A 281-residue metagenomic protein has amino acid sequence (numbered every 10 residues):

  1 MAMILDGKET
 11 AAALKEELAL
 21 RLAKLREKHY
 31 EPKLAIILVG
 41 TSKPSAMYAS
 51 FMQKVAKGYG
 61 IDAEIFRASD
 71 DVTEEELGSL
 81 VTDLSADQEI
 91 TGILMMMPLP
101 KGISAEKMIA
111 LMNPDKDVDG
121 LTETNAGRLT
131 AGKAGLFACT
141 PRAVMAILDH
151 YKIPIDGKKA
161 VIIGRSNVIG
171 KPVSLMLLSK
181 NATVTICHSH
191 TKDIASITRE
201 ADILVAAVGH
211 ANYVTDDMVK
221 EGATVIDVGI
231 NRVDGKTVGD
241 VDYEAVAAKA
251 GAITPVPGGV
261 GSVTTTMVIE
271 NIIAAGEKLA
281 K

Functional and structural regions predicted by a protein language model:
M1-K28: Positively charged, low-complexity intrinsically disordered leader regions
E31-G40: Short beta-strand segments enriched in small/hydrophobic residues
T41-Q53, G135-T224, K236-A247: Glycine-rich phosphate/diphosphate-binding loop of Rossmann-like nucleotide-binding domains
A56-D70, V184-I186: Short beta-strand elements in bilobed, periplasmic/extracellular small-molecule ligand-binding domains
E76-Q88: Short, well-structured alpha-helical segments in soluble
L94-I155: Anion-binding alpha/beta catalytic cores of soluble intermediary-metabolism enzymes, centered on
P98, V208-H210, G229-I230: Short glycine-/small-residue-rich Rossmann-like dinucleotide-binding loops
A105-T122, A126, G229-A280: Rossmann-fold NAD(P)-binding glycine/threonine-rich loop
